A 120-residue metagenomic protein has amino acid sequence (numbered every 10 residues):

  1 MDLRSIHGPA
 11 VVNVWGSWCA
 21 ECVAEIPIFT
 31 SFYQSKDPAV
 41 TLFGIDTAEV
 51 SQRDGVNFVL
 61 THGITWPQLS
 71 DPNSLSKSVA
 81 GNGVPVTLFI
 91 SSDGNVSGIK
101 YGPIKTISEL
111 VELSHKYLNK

Functional and structural regions predicted by a protein language model:
M1-A10: A short beta-strand-turn-helix
G8, A39-V40, T65-W66: A generic structural signal for alpha->beta connector loops
V11-V12, L42, T87: Hydrophobic beta-strand anchors of alpha/beta hydrolase catalytic cores
N13-C19: Aromatic-flanked redox-active Cys/Sec active sites in thiol-based oxidoreductases, especially the WC-centered
W18, G44-I45, K100: Second-shell loop/turn segments in exported
A20, T30, S97: Nucleotide phosphate-binding site architecture
V23-H62, D71-S78: Structural microenvironment flanking redox-active thiols in thiol-disulfide oxidoreductases
N57-I64, S70-N119: Thiol/disulfide oxidoreductase modules built on the thioredoxin-like
